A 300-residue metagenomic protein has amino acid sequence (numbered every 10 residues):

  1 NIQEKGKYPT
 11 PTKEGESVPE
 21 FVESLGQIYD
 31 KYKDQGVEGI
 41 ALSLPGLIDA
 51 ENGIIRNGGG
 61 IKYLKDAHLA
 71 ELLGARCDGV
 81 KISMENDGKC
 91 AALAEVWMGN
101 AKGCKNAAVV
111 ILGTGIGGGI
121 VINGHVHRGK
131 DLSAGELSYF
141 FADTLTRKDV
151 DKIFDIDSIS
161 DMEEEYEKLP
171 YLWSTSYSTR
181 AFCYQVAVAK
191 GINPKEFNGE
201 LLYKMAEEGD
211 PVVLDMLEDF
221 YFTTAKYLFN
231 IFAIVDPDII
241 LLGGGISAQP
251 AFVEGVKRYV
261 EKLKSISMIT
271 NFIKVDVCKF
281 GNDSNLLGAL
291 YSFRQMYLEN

Functional and structural regions predicted by a protein language model:
N1-E4, D131, G135: Beta-strand initiation motifs
N1-G39, D49-I54, A70-I82, A94-C104 (+1 more regions): ATP-binding/phosphotransfer module of carbohydrate and carboxylate kinases, centering on a glycine-rich
N1-Q3, V109-V126: Gly/Thr-rich phosphate-binding beta-strand-loop-beta motif of the actin/hexokinase/Hsp70
P9-T12, Y63-L64, S133-E136: A short acidic/small-residue loop/turn micro-motif
L44, E51, I122-N123: A cytosolic small-molecule/anion-sensing beta-strand core signal
G53-L64: A charged helix-plus-loop insertion that forms the helical arch/lid used to bind and gate nucleic-acid substrates
D87, G113, A289: Active-site glycine-centered loops adjacent to acidic/histidine catalytic or metal-binding residues that shape
A94-E95, G119-N123, H127-G129, F141-D143: Short beta-strand-to-turn element immediately C-terminal to the catalytic PLP-Schiff-base lysine in fold type I
